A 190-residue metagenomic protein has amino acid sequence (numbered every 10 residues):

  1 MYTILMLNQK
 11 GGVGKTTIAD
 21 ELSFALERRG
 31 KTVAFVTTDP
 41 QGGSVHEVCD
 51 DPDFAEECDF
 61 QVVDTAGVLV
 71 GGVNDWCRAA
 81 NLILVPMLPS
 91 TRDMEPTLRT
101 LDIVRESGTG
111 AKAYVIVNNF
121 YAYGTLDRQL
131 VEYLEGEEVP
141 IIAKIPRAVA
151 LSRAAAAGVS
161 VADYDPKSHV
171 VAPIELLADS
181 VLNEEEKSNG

Functional and structural regions predicted by a protein language model:
M1-K31: Walker A (P-loop) phosphate-binding motif
R29-S44: Short beta-strand-centered segment that lines the nucleotide-binding/catalytic pocket of NTP-utilizing
V36-D39, F54-W76: Switch II (G3) loop of P-loop NTPases
Q41-D53: P-loop NTPase switch/communication element
V70-T91: Inter-motif core of Ras-like GTPase G domains
E95-N119: Conserved C-terminal guanine-recognition region of P-loop GTPase G domains, centered on the G4
Y121, V131-V161: Beta-strand-loop-alpha "switch" segments that mediate conformational coupling across diverse proteins
G158-G190: NTP-binding/hydrolysis catalytic cores, primarily Walker-type P-loop NTPases
